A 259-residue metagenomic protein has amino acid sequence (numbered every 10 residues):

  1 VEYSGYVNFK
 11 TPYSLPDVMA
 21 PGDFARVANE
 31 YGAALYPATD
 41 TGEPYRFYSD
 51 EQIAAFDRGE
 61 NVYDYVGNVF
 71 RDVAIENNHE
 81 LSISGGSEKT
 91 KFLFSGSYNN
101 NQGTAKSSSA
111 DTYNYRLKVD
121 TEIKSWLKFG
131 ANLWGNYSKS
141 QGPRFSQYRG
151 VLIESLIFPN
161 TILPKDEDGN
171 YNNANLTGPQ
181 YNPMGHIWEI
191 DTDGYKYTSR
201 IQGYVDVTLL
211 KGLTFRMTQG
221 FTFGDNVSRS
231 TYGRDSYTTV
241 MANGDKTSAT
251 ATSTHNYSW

Functional and structural regions predicted by a protein language model:
V1-S4, E76-N78, K91, S97-Q102: A beta-strand signature from Gram-negative outer-membrane beta-barrel systems, especially the internal plug domain
E2, E80-S84, S95, K118 (+2 more regions): Outer-membrane beta-barrel architecture
E2-Y63, V73, G103-A110, N114-R200 (+1 more regions): Surface-exposed loop/interface segments of Gram-negative outer-membrane beta-barrel transport/assembly proteins
Y6, G86, S95-S97, L210 (+1 more regions): Acidic/polar N-terminal loop/beta-strand segments that form early-domain functional surfaces
G67-N68: Domain-core and long-helix interface of multi-subunit machines
E76, S87-E88, E122-W126, T208-L210: Outer-membrane beta-barrel channels and translocator barrels
S82-E88, G233: Short glycine/proline-enriched loop/turn "hinge" motifs that connect secondary-structure elements and lie
L213: An active-site-proximal structural segment forming one wall of the substrate-binding cleft that immediately precedes
